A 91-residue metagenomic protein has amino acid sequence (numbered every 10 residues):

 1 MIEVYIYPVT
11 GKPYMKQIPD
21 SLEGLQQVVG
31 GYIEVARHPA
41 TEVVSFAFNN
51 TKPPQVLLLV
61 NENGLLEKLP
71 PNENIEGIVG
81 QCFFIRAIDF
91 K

Functional and structural regions predicted by a protein language model:
M1-K91: Short beta-rich binding modules
